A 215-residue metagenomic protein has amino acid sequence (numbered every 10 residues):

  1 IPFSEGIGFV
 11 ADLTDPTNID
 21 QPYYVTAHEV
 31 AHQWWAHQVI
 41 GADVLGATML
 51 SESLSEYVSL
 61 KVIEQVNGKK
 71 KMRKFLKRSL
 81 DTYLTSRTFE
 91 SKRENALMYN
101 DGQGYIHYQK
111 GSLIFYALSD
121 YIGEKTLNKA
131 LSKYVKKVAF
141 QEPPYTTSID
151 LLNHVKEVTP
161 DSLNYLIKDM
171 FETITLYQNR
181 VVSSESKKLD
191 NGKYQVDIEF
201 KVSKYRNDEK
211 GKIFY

Functional and structural regions predicted by a protein language model:
I1-E199, D208-E209: Hydrophobic alpha-helical and helix-loop surface patches within well-folded domains that function as non-catalytic
K201-Y215: Low-complexity, glycine/alanine/valine/leucine- and proline-rich hydrophobic stretches
